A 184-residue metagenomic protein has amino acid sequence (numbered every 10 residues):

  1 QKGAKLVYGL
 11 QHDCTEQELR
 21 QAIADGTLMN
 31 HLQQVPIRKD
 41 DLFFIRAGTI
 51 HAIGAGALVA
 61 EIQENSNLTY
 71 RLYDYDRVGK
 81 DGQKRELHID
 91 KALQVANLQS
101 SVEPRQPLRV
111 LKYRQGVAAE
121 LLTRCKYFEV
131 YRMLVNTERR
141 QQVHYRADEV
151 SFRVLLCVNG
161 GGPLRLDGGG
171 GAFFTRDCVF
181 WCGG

Functional and structural regions predicted by a protein language model:
Q1-K39, T49, G54-G161, R165-D167 (+1 more regions): Active-site region of the double-stranded beta-helix
D25, L42, C182-G183: Short, structured coil/loop segments at alpha-helix boundaries
D40, R176-D177: Loop/turn positions that initiate beta-strands
F44, A52, F180-W181: Hydrophobic beta-strand signal
G160, C178, C182-G183: Short, intrinsically disordered, charge-balanced linker/junction segments flanking boundaries in proteins
